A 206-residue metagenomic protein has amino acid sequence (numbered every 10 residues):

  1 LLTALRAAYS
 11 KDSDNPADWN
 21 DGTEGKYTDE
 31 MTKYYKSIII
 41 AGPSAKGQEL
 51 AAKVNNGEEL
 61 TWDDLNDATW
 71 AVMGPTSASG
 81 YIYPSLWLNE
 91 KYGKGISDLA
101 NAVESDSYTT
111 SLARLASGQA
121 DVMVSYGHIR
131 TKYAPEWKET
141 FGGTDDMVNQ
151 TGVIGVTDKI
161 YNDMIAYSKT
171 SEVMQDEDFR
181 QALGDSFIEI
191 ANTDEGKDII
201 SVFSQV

Functional and structural regions predicted by a protein language model:
L1-L2, I39, A134, L183: Generic low-polarity alpha-helical segments
L2-G25, D29-K36, T140-Q181, K197-Q205: Periplasmic-binding protein-like
A4-A78: A conserved helix-loop-strand patch within extracytoplasmic ligand-binding domains of the periplasmic binding
V54, E58-T61, N66-M174: Pocket-lining segment of extracytoplasmic ligand-binding domains
W62, S85, T109-L112, R180 (+3 more regions): Extracytoplasmic/secreted envelope proteins and their assembly/folding machinery, especially bacterial periplasmic
